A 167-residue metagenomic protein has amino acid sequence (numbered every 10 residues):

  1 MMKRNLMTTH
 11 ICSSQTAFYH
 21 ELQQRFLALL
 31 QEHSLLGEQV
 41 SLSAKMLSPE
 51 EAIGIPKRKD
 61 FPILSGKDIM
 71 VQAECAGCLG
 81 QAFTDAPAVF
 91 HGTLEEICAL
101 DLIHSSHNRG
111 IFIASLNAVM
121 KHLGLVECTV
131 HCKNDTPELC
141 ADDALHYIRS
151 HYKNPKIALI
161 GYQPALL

Functional and structural regions predicted by a protein language model:
K3-P164: Electropositive, gly/pro-rich neighborhoods at or near active sites that engage anionic ligands
